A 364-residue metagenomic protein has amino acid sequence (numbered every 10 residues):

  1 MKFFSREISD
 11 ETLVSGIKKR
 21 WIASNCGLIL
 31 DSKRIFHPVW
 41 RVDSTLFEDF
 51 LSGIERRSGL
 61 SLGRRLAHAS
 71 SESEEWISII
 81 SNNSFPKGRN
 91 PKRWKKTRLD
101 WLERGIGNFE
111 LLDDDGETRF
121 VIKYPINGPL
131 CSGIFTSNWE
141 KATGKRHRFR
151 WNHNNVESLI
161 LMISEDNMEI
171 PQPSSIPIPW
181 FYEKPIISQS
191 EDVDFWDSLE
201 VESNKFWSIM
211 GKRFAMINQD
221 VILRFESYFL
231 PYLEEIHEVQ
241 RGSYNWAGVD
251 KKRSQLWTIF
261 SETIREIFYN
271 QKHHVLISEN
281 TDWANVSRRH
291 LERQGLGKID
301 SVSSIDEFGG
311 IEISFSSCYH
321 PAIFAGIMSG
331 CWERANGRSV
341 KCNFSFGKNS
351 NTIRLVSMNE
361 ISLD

Functional and structural regions predicted by a protein language model:
M1-P129, R150-S314, Y319, N359-D364: N-terminal accessory segment detector
I106, N127-C131, G144-K145, F149 (+2 more regions): Polar, glycosylation-prone regions of secreted, cell-surface, and some intracellular proteins
P125-E140, S329: Extended, Lys/Arg-enriched charged tracts that mediate electrostatic binding to polyanionic substrates
T136, W151, S175-P179, I327-S329 (+1 more regions): Generic preference for flexible, low-structure residues
G144-E165, G337-S357: A short amphipathic beta-strand at an alpha->beta junction
S316-D364: C-terminal structured interaction module
